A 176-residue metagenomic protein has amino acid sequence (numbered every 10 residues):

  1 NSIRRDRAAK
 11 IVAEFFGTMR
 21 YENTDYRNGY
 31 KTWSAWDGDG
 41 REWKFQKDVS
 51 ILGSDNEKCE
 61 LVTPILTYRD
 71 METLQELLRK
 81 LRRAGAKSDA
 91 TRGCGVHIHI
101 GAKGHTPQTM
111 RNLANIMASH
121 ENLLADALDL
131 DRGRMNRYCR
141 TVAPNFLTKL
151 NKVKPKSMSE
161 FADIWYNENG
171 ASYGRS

Functional and structural regions predicted by a protein language model:
N1-A90, K103-S176: C-terminal accessory/tail domains of diverse enzymes
R92-V96: Short, conserved phosphate-binding/catalytic loop or strand-edge motifs used in phosphoryl-/nucleotidyl-transfer
H97-G101: Midchain, well-structured core segments that form catalytic/ion-binding scaffolds
